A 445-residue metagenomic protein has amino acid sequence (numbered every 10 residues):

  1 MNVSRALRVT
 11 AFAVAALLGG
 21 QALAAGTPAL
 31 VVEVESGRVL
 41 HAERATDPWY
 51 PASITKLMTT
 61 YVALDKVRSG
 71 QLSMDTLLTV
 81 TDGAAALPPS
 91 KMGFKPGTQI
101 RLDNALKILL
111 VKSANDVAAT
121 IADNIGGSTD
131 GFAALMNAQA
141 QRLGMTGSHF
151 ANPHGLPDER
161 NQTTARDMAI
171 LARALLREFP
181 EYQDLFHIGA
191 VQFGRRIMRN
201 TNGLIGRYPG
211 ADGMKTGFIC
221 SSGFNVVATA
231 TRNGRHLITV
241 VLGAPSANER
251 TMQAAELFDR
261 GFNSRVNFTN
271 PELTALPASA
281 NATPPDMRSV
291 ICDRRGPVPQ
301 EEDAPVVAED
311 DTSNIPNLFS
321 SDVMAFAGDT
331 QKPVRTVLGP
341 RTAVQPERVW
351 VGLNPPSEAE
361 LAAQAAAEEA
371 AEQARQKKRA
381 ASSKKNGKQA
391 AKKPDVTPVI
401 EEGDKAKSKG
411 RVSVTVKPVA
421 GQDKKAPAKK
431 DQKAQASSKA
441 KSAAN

Functional and structural regions predicted by a protein language model:
M1-T10: Bacterial N-terminal signal peptides that target proteins for export
A11, A15, Q192: Extended interaction regions within the primary functional domain
V14-R166, L175-L176: Active-site-adjacent loops and short helices of periplasmic peptidoglycan-processing enzymes
T146-H149, P157-Q162, R166-G421, A428-K429 (+1 more regions): Domain-terminus/edge residues, biased toward the C-terminal soluble/receptor-binding domains of extracytoplasmic
